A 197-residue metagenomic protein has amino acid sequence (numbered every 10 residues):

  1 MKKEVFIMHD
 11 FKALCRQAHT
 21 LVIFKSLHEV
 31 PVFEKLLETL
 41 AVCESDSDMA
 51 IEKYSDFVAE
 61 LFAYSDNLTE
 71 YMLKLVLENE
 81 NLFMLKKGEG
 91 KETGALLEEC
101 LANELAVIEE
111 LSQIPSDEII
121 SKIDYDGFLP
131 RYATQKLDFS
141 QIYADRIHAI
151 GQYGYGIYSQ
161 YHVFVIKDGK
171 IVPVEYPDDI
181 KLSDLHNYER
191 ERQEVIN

Functional and structural regions predicted by a protein language model:
M1-Q135: Intrinsically disordered, low-complexity N-terminal extensions of AAA+/P-loop NTPases that precede the structured
R16, R131, R146, R190-R192: Arginine residue identity/basic-tract feature
Q113-I171: Interdomain "pre-motor" coupling segment immediately N-terminal to P-loop NTPase/helicase cores
P173-E194: Dynamic helix-loop-helix/coil hinge segments at AAA+ ATPase domain boundaries and subdomain interfaces
N197: Conserved helix-loop functional segments at active or binding sites
